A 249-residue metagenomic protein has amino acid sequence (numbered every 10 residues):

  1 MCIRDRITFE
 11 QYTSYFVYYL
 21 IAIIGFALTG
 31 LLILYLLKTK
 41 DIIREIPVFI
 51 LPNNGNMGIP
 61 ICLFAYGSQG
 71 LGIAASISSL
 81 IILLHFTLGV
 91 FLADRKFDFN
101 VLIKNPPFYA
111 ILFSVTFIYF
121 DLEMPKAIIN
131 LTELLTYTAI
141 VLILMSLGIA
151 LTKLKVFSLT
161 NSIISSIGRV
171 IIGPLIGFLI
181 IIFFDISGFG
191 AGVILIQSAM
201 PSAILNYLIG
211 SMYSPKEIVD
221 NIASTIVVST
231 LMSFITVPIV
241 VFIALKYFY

Functional and structural regions predicted by a protein language model:
R4-Y249: Alpha-helical transmembrane segments of multi-pass small-molecule/ion transporters
